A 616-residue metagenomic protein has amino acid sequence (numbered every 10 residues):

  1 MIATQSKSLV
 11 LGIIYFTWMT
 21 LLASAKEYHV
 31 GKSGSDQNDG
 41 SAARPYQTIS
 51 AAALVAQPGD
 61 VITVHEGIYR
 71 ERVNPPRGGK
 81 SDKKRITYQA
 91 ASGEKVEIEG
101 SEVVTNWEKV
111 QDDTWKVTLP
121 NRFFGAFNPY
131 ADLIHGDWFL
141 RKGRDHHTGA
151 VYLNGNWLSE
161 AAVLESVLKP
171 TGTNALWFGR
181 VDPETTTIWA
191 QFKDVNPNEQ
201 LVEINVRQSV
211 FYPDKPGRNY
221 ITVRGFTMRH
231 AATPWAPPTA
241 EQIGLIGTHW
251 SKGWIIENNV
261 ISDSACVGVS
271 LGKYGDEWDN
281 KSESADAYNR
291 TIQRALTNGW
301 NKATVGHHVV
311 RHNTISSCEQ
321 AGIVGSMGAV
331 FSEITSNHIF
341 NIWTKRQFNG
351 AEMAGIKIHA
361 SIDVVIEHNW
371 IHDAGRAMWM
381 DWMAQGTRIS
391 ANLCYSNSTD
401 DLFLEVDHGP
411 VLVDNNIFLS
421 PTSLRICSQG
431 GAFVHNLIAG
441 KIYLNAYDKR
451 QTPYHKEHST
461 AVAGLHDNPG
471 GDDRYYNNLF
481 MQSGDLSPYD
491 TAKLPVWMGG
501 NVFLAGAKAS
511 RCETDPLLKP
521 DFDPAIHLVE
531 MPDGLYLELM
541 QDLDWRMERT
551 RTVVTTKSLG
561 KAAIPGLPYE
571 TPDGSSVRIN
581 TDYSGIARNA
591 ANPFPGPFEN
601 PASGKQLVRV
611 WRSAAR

Functional and structural regions predicted by a protein language model:
M1-K7: N-terminal secretory signal peptides that target proteins for export/translocation
L11-T20: Bacterial N-terminal signal peptides
A23-A25: Boundary at the C-terminal end of the N-terminal hydrophobic targeting segment
E27-W250, I255, V260-S262, S270 (+7 more regions): Extracellular polysaccharide-degrading/modifying enzymes targeting complex plant/algal/animal polysaccharides
N74, S81, S209-F211, T233-H249 (+2 more regions): Glycine- and acidic/polar-rich repeat regions and solenoidal domains
